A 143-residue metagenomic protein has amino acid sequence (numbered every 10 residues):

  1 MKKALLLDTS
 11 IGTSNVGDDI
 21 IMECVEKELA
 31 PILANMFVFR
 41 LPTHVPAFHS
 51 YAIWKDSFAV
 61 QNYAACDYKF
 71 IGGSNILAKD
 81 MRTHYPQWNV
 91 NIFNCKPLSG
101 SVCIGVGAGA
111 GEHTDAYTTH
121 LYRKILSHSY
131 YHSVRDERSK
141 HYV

Functional and structural regions predicted by a protein language model:
M1-S127, Y131, K140: Aromatic- and Gly/Pro-rich donor/ligand-binding loops that form nucleotide- or phosphate-bearing donor binding pockets
V134-D136: Replace "coordinates the UDP/GDP/TDP-sugar" with "coordinates nucleotide-activated sugar donors
